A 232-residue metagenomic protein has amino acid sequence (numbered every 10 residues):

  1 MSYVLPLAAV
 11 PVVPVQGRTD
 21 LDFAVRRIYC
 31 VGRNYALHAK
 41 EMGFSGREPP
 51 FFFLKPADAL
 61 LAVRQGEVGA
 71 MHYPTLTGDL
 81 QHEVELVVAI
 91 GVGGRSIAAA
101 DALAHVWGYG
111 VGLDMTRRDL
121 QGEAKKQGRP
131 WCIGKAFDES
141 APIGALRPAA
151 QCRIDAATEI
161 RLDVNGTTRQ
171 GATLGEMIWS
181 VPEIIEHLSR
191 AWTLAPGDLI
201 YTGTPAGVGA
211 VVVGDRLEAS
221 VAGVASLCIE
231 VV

Functional and structural regions predicted by a protein language model:
M1-D101: Extended, compositionally biased flexible segments
S2-F23, H38, F44-G46, R64-Q65 (+2 more regions): Catalytic-pocket segment enriched in acidic/His residues
A102-Y109: Interfacial segments of alpha-helical transmembrane regions
